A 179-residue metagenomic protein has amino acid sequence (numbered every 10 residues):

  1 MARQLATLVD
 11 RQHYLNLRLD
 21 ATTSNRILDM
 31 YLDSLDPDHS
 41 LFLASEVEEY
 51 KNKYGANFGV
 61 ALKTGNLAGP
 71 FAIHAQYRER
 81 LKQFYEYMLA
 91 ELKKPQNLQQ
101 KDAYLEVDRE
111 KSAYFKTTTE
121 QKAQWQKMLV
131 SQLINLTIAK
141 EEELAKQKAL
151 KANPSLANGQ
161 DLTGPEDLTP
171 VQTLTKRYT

Functional and structural regions predicted by a protein language model:
M1-T179: Flexible, low-complexity junctional segments that flank or bridge functional domains
